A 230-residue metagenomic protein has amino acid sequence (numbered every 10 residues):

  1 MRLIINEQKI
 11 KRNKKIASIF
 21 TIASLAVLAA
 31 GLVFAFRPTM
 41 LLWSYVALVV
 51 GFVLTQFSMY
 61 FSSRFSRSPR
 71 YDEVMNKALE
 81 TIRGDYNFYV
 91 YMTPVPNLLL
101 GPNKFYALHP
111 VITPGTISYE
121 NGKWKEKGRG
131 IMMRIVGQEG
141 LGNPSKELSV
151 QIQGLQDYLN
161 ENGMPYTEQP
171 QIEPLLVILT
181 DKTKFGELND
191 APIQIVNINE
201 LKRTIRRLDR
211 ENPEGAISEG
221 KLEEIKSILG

Functional and structural regions predicted by a protein language model:
M1-V95, L99-Y106, V111-Y119, G130-G230: Surface-exposed interaction regions that form or flank ligand-binding interfaces
W124-G130: Polar interaction faces of repeat-based domains
